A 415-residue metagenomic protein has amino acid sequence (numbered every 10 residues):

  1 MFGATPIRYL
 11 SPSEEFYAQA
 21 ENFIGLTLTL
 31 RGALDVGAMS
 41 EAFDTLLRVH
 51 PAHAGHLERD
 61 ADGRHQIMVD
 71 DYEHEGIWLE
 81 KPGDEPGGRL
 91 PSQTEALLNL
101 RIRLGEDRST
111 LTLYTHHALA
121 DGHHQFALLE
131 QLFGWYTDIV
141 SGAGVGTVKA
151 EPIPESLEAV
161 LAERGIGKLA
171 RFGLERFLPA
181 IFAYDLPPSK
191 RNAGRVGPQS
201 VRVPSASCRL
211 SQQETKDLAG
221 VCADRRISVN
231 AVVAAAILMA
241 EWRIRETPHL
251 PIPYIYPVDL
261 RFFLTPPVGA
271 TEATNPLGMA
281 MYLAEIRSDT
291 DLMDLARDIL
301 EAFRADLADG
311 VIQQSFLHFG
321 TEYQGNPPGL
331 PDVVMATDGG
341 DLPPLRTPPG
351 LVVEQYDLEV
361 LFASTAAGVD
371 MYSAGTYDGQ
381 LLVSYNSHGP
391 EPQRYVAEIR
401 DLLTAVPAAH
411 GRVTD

Functional and structural regions predicted by a protein language model:
M1-R59, I77, E85-L98, W242-D415: Acyl-thioester-dependent acyl-group transfer interface
M1-Y9, I24, D107, L119-H123 (+2 more regions): Non-catalytic, low-complexity flexible loops and terminal extensions
F23, H65-H74, L157-G165, P187-K190 (+3 more regions): Short low-complexity stretches enriched in small and charged residues
R31-H50, L113-E130, P204-P248, V383-Y385 (+1 more regions): Acyl activation and transfer enzymes in specialized metabolism, enriched for ANL adenylate-forming modules
S40-E130, G134-V140: Acyl-thioester-dependent condensation/acyltransferase catalytic cores
L46, A54-H56, Y72, T137 (+12 more regions): Plant-skewed but cross-kingdom recognition/interaction modules and surfaces
E106-R108, D224, L250, G329-L330: Short, well-ordered loop/turn elements at secondary-structure boundaries
